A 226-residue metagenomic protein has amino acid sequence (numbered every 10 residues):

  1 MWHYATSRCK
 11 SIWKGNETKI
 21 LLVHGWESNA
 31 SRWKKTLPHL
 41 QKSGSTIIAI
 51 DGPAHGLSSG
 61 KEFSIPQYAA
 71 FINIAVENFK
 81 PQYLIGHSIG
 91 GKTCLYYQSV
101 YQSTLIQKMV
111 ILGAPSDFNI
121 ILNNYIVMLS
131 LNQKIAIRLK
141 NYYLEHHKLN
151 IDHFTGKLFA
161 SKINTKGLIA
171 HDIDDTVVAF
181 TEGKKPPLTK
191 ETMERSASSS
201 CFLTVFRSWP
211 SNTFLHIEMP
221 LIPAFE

Functional and structural regions predicted by a protein language model:
M1-K14: N-terminal cap/lid segment of alpha/beta-hydrolase-fold proteins
E17, G25-S28: Active-site glycine-rich loops that stabilize anionic/oxyanionic intermediates across multiple enzyme folds
A30, L37-S59: Conserved alpha/beta-hydrolase
P66-Q82: Conserved acidic catalytic loop of the alpha/beta-hydrolase fold
G86-C94: Gly/Ala-rich beta-loop-alpha elbow adjacent to hydrolase catalytic centers
T104-L149: Hydrolase active-site cap/lid region
A160-N164, I169-H171, D175: Short beta-strand/loop motif that positions the catalytic acidic residue of the alpha/beta-hydrolase fold
T176-E182: Conserved alpha/beta-hydrolase "acid-adjacent" motif
